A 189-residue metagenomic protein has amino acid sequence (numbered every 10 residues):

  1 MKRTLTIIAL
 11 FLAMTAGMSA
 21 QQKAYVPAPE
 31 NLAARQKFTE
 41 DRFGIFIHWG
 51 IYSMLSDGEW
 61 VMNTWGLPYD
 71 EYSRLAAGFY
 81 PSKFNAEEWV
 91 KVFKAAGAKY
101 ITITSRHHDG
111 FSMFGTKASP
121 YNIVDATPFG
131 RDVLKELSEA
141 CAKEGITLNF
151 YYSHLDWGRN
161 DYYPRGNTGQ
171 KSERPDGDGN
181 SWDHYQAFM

Functional and structural regions predicted by a protein language model:
M1-Q22: Bacterial Sec-dependent N-terminal signal peptides
Q21-M189: Mature catalytic domains of secreted/periplasmic carbohydrate-active enzymes
